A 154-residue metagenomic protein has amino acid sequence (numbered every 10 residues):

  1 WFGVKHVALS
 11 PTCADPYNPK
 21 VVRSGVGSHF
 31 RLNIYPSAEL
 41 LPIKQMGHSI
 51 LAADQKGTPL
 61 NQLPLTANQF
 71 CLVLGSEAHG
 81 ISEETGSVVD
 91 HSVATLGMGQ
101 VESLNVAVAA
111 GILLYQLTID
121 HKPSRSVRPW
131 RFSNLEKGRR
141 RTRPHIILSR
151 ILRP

Functional and structural regions predicted by a protein language model:
W1-F2, C13-F30, E83-S124: Structured adenosyl-cofactor binding patch, chiefly the S-adenosyl-L-methionine
W1-G57, I147: RNA substrate-binding interface of SAM-dependent RNA methyltransferases
A52-V101: Active-site/ligand-binding-proximal alpha/beta "capping" segment
R150-R153: Short, intrinsically disordered C-terminal tails of secreted or membrane-associated proteins
